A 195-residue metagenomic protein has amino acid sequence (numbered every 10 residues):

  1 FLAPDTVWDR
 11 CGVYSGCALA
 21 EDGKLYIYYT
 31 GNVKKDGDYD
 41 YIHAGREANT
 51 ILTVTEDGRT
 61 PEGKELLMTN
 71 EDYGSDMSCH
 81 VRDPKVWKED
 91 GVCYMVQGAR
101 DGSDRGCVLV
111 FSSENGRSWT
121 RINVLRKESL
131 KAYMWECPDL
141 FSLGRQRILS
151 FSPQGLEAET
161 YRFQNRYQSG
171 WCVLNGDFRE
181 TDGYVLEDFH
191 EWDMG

Functional and structural regions predicted by a protein language model:
F1-D83, K88-W135, G144-W192: Beta-rich carbohydrate-recognition and catalytic domains
G195: Catalytic cores of secreted or luminal carbohydrate-active enzymes
